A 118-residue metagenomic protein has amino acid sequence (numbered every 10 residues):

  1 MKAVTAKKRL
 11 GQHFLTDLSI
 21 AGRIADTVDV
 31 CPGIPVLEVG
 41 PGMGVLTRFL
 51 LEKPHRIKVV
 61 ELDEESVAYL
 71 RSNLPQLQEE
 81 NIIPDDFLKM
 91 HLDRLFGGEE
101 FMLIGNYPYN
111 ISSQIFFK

Functional and structural regions predicted by a protein language model:
M1-K118: Catalytic cores of RNA-modifying enzymes
